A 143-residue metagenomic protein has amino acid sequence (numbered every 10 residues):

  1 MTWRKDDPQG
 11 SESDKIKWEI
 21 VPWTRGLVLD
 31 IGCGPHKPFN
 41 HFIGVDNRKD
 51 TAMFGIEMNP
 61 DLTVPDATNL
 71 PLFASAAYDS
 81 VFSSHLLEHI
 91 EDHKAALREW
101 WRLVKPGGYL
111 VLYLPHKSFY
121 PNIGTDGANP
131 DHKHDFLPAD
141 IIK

Functional and structural regions predicted by a protein language model:
M1-A76, S80-F82, G127, D131: Conserved N-terminal segment of class I S-adenosyl-L-methionine
W23, E91-W101, K105, Y109-K143: S-adenosyl-L-methionine-dependent methyltransferase catalytic module, highlighting the catalytic core
P35-K37, L87, V111: Short, flexible micro-motifs
D46-R48, S84, Y113-K117: Short loop/turn segments at strand-loop or loop-helix junctions that form parts of catalytic or ligand-binding pockets
N69, E88, F119: Active-site micro-motifs of SAM-dependent methyltransferase domains
D79-E91: A short SAM/SAH-binding and catalytic strip from SAM-dependent methyltransferases
